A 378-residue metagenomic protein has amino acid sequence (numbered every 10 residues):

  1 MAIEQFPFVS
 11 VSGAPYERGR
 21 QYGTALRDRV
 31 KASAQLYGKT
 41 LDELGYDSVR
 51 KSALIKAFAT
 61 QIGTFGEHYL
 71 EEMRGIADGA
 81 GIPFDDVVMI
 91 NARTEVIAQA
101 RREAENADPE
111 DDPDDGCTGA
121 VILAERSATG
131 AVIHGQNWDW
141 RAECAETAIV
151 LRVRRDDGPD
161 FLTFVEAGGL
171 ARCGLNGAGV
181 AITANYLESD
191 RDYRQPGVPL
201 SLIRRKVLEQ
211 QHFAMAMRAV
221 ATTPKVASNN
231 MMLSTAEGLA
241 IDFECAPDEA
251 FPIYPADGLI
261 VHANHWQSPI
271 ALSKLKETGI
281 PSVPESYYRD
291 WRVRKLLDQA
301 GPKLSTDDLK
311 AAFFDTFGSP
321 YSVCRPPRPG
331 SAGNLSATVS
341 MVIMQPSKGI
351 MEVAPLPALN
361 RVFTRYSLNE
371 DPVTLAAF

Functional and structural regions predicted by a protein language model:
M1-G116, E209-P252, A256-F378: C-terminus-biased signal that marks the final domain/tail of proteins
R93-L202, R218, V339-I343, M351-V353 (+1 more regions): Internal mixed beta-strand/loop scaffold within catalytic domains of large alpha/beta enzymes
I203-L208: Short, well-ordered beta-strand elements within core beta-sheets of diverse protein domains
